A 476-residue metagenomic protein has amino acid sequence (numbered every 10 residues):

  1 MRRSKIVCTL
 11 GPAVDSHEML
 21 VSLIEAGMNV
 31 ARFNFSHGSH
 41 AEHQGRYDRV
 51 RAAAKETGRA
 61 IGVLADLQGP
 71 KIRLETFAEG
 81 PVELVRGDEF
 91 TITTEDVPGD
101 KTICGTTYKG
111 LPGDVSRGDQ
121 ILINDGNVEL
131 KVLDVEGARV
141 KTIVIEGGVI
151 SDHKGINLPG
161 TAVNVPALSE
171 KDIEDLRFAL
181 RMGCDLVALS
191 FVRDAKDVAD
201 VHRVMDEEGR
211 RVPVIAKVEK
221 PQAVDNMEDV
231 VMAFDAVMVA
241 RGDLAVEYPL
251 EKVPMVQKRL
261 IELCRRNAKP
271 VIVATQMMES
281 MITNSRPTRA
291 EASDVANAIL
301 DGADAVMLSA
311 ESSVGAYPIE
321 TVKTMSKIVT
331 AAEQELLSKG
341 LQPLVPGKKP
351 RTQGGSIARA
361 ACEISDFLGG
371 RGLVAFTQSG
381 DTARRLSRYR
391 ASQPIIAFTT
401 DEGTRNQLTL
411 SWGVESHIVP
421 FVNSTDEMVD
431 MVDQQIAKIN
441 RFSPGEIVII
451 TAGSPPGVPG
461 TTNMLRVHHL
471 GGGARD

Functional and structural regions predicted by a protein language model:
M1-D476: Non-catalytic helical/linker scaffolds that mediate oligomerization, partner binding, and domain coupling around large
